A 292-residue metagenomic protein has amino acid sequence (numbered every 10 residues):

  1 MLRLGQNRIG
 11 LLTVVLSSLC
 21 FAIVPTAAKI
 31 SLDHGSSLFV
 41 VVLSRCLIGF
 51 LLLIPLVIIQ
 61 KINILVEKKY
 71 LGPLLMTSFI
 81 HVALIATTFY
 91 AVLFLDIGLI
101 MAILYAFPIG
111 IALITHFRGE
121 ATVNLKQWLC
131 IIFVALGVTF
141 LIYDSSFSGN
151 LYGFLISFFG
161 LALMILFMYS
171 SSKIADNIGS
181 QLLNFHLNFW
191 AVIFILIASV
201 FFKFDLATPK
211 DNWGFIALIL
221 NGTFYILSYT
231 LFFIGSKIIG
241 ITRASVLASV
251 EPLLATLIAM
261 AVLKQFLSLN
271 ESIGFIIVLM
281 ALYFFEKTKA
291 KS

Functional and structural regions predicted by a protein language model:
M1-V40, S44, F79, T87 (+1 more regions): Glycine-/small-residue-enriched transmembrane alpha-helix faces in small-molecule transporters and effluxers
I9-S17, S44, N63-T88, W128 (+3 more regions): Loop-to-transmembrane-helix transition segments
V14, A27-K29, L53, I111-A112 (+2 more regions): Transmembrane alpha-helical segments that form core, pore/gating elements of small-molecule transporters/exporters
C20, P25, I54, Q60-I100 (+3 more regions): Specific transmembrane alpha-helical segments of multi-pass solute transporters/efflux pumps, especially DMT/EamA
S31, V41, R45, A91-V92 (+9 more regions): Hydrophobic/aromatic residues within transmembrane alpha-helices of multi-pass small-molecule transporters
L52, V57, T88-Y90, F107-L129 (+1 more regions): C-terminal transmembrane-helix exit sites in multi-pass transporters
I100-A106, S171-I193, Y225-A261: Helix-helix packing/entry segments at the starts of transmembrane helices
V123-Y143, I195, S249, N270-K289: Hydrophobic transmembrane alpha-helices of multi-pass small-molecule transport proteins
